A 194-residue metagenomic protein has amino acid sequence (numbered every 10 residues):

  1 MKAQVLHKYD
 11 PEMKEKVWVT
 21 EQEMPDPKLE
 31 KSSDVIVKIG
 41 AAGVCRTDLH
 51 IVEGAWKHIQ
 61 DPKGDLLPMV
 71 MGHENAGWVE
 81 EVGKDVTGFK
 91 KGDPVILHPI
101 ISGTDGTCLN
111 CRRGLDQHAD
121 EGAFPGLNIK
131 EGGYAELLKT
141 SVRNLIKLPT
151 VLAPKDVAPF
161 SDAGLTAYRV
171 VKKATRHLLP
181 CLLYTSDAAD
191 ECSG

Functional and structural regions predicted by a protein language model:
M1-Q4: Short structural boundary motif marking the start of a folded domain
H7-E12, A42-V44: Short polar catalytic/cofactor-binding loops
K14-P25: Short glycine/threonine/proline-enriched tight-turn/helix- or strand-capping micro-motif at secondary-structure
P25-G43, K57-L109, P149-V151: Glycine-rich beta-strand-centered segment in the early N-terminal region that forms part of a ligand/cofactor-binding
T47-L49: Cytochrome P450 core scaffold surrounding the K-helix E-X-X-R motif and the conserved "meander" helix-loop region
I51, G114-Q117, G194: Secreted/processed peptides and extracellular or luminal domains of membrane proteins
G64-L66, H73, S102-L182: NAD(P)H dinucleotide-binding glycine-rich loop of Rossmann-like/cofactor-binding domains, especially the beta1-alpha1
Y184-G194: Single conserved hydrophobic/aromatic residue that forms the stacking wall/gate of nucleotide- or nucleobase-binding
